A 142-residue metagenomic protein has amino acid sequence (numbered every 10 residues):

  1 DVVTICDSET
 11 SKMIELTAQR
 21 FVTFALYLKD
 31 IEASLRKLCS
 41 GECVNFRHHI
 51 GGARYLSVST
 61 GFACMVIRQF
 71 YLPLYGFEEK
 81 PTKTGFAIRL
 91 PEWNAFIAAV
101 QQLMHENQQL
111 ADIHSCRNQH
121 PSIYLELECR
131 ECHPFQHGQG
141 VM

Functional and structural regions predicted by a protein language model:
D1-M142: Positively charged, low-complexity terminal tracts and the immediately adjacent first secondary-structure elements
